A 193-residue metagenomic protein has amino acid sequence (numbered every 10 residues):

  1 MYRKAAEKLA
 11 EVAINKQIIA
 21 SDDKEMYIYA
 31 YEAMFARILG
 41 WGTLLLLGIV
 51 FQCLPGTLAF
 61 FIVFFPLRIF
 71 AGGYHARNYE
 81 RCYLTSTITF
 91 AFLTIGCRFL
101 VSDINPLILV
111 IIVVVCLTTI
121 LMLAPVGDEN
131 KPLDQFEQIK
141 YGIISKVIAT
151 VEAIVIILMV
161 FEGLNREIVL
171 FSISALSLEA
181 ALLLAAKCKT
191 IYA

Functional and structural regions predicted by a protein language model:
K8-G56, P66: Hydrophobic transmembrane alpha-helices
L47-I62, I108-C116: Structural signature of hydrophobic alpha-helical transmembrane segments
G48-T57, S102-I104, F161-I168: Transmembrane helix interruption/hinge and helix-loop junction motifs
F64-A76, L123-L133, L184-C188: C-terminal ends of transmembrane helices
N78-T89, L107-V113, F136-G142: Cytoplasmic-side transmembrane-helix entry/capping segments in multi-pass membrane proteins
L93-P106, A149-N165: Hydrophobic alpha-helical transmembrane segments in multi-pass integral membrane proteins
V114, V169-L182: Small-residue-rich transmembrane alpha-helices that serve as helix-helix interface/gating elements in multipass
G127-V151: Membrane-helix boundary/juxtamembrane motif in polytopic membrane proteins
